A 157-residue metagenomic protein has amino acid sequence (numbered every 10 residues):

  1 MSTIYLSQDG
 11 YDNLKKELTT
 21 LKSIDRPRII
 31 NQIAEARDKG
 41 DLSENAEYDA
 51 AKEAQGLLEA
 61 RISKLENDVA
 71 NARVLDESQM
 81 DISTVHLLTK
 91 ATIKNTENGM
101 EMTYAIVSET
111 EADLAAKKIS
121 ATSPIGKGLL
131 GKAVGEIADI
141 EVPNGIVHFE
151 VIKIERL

Functional and structural regions predicted by a protein language model:
M1-T19, S23-A60: N-terminal cationic and glycine-rich segments that engage phosphates or anionic surfaces
L6-K16, A70, P124-L130, N144: Short alpha-helical interface patches
L6-Y11, L65-N67, T103, E111: Short amphipathic alpha-helical segments, especially helix-boundary/capping motifs
N13, N31, N45, N67 (+3 more regions): Detector for Asparagine
L14, E35, N67-D68, A112 (+2 more regions): Preference for short coil/turn "hinge" residues that link or interrupt alpha-helices
L21-I24, Q32, A36, L65-A72 (+3 more regions): Conserved, well-folded catalytic cores of nucleic-acid-processing and energy-transducing macromolecular machines
D49-Q79: Internal alpha/beta loop-helix hairpins
L75-L157: Non-DNA-binding regulatory cores of transcription-related proteins, predominantly C-terminal effector-binding
